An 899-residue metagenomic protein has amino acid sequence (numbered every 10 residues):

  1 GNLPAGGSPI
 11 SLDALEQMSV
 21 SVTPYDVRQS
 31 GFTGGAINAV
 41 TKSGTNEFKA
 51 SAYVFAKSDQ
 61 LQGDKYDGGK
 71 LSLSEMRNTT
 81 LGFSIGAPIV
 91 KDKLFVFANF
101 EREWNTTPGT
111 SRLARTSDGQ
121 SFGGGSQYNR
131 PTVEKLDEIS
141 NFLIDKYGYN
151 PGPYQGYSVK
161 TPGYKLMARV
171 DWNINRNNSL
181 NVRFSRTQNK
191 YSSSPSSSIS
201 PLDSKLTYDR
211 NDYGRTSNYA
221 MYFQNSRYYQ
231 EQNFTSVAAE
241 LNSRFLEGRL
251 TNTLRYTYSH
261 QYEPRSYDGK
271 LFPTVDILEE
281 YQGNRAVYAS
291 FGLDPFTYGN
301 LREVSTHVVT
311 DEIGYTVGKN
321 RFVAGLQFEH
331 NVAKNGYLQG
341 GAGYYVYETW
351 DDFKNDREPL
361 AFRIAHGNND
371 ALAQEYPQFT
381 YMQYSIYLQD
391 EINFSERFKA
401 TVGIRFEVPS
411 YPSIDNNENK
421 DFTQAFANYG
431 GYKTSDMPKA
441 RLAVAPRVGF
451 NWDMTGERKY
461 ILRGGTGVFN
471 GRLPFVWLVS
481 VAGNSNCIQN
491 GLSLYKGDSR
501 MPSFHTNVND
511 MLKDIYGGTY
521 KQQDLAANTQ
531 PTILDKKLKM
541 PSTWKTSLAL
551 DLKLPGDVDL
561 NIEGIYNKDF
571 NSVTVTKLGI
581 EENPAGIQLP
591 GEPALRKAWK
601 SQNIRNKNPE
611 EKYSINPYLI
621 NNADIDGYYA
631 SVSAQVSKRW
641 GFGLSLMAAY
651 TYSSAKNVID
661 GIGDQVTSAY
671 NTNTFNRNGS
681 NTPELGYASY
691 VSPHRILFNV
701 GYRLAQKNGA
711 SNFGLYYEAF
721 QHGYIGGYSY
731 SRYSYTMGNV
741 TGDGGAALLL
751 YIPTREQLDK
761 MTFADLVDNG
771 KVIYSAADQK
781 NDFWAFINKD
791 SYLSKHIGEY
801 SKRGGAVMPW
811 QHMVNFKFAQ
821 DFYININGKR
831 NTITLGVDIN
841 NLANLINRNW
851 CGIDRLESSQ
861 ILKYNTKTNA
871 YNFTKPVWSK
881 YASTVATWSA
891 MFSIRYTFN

Functional and structural regions predicted by a protein language model:
G1-V27, G31-A36, K42-A220, Y229-T235 (+5 more regions): Acidic, glycine-rich flexible loop segments
V27-S30, G44-K49, V90-K93, N177 (+9 more regions): Short loop/turn motifs that connect adjacent beta-strands in outer-membrane beta-barrel proteins
A52-S58, A98-R102, V182-R186, L254-H260 (+10 more regions): Transmembrane beta-barrel strands of outer-membrane/channel proteins
V159-P162, R176-Q389, Y429, K577-G579 (+2 more regions): Replace "related TpsB outer-membrane translocases also match" with "some related outer-membrane beta-barrels such as
N284, D415-A445, G449-I620, P809 (+1 more regions): Solvent-exposed loop/turn elements at secondary-structure boundaries
N561-G727: Gram-negative outer-membrane beta-barrel transporters
K707-N827, T834, I861-W878: Extracytoplasmic gating/loop element in the C-terminal half of outer-membrane beta-barrel translocons and assembly
N847-N899: C-terminal beta-signal and terminal closure region of outer-membrane beta-barrel proteins
